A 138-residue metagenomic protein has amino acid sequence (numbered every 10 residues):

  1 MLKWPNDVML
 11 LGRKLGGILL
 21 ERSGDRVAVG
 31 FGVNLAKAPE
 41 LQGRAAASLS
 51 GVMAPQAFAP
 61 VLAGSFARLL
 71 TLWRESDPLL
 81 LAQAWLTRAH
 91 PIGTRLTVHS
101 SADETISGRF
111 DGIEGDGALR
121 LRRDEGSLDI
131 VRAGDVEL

Functional and structural regions predicted by a protein language model:
L2-N6: Alpha/beta catalytic cores of group-transfer enzymes, especially the acyltransferase/condensing modules of polyketide
L10-L138: Long, positively charged amphipathic alpha-helical accessory segments at protein N-termini or as interdomain linkers
